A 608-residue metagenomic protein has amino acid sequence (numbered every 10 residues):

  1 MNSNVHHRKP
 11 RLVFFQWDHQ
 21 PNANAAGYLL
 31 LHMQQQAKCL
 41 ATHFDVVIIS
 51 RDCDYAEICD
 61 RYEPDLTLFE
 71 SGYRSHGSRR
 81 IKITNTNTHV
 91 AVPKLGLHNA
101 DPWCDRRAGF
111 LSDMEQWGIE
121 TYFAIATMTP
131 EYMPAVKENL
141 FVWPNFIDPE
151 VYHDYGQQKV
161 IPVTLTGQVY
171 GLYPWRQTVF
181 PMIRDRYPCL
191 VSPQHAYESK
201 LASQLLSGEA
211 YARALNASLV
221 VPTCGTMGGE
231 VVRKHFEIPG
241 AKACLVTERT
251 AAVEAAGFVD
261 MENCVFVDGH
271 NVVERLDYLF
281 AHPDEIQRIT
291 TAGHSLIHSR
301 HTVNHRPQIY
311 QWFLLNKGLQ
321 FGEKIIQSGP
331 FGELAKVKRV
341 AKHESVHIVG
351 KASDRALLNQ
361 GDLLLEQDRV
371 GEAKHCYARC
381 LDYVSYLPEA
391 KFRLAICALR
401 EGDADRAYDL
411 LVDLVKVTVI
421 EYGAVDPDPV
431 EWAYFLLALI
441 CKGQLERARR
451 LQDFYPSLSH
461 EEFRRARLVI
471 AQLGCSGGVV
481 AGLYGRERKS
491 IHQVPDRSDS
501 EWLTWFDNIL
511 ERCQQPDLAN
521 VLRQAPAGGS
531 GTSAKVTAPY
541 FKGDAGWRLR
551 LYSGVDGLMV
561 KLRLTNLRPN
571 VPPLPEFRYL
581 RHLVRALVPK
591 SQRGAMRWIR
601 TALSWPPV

Functional and structural regions predicted by a protein language model:
M1-L97, G109-T121, G350-L358, L363-D368 (+15 more regions): N-terminal pre-catalytic "stem/leader" segment of glycosyltransferase-like enzymes
N2-Y62, F69-N85, L97-F236, G240-A241 (+3 more regions): Nucleotide-sugar donor-binding catalytic core of glycosyltransferases
C244-V246, E262-D268, N316-K324, K374: Short, contiguous hydrophobic alpha-helices characteristic of membrane insertion segments
A255-R275, D354, Q367-G371, E446: Change "using UDP/GDP/dTDP sugars" to "using nucleotide sugars
D268-E285, D453: C-terminal "capping" alpha-helix adjacent to the active site of nucleotide-linked donor transferases in cell-envelope
D284-L314: A charged, aromatic-enriched C-terminal amphipathic alpha-helix characteristic of glycosyltransferases across folds
V303-I348: C-terminal alpha-helical cap of glycosyltransferases
L580-V608: Long, low-complexity, intrinsically disordered segments
